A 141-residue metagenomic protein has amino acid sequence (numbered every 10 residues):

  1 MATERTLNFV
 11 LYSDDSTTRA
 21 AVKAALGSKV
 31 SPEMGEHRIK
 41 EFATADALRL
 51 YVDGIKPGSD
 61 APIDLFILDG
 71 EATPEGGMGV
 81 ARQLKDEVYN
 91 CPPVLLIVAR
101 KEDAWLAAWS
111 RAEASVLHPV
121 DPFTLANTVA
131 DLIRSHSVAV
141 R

Functional and structural regions predicted by a protein language model:
T6-G27, F66: Conserved acidic segment of CheY-like receiver
E33-T44: Short hydrophobic/Thr-rich beta-strand motif most characteristic of the beta2 strand and flanking loop of CheY-like
A47-Y51: Short alpha-helical segment
I55-N90: Conserved phosphotransfer microenvironments
F66, S115-V116: Two-component signal transduction core modules
G79, L96-S115: Alpha4 helix (beta4-alpha4-beta5 surface) of REC/receiver domains from two-component response regulators
V120-V129: C-terminal output helix
A130-R141: The C-terminal output helix
